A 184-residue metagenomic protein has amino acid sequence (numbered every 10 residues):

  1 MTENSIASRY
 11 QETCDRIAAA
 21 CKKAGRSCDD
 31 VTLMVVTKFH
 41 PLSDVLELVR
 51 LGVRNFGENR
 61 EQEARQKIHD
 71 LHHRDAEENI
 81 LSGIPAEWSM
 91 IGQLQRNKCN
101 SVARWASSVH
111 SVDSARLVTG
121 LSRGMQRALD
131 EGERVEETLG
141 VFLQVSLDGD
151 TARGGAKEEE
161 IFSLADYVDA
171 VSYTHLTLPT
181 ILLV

Functional and structural regions predicted by a protein language model:
A7-C14, A18, V45, A64-I68 (+3 more regions): Generic structural signal for well-ordered alpha-helices, preferentially at hydrophobic/aromatic core positions
A20-C28, L71-I84, R127-E136, A170-Y173: Short helix-capping segments at alpha-helix termini
D29-L33, A86-E87, E137-V141, L176: Residue-level recognition of the N-termini of beta-strands and the immediately preceding loop/turn
D30-A106, A115-L117: N-terminal active-site wall of soluble small-molecule enzyme domains
N59, I91-L94, V112, L139-S146 (+1 more regions): Non-cysteine beta-strand/loop elements that form the S-adenosyl-L-methionine
R104-F142, L147: Hydrophobic, well-structured mid-protein blocks that either form specific transmembrane helices
T151-V168: Anionic-ligand binding region
T174-T180: Conserved small/polar residues in nucleotide/adenosyl-binding loops
